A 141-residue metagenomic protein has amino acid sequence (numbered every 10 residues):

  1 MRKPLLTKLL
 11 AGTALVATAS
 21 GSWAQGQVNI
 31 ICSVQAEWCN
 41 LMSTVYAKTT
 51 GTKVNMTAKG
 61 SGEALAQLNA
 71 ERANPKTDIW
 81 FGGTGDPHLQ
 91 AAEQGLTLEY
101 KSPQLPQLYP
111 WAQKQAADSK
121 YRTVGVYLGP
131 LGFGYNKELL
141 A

Functional and structural regions predicted by a protein language model:
M1-L10: Bacterial N-terminal signal peptides that target proteins for export
A11-G12, S22: Cleavable N-terminal signal peptides
Q25-Q90: Early extracytoplasmic/lumenal segment of secretory-pathway proteins
P75-W80, L98-F133: A structural signal for short loop-to-beta-strand junctions that line the ligand-binding cleft of periplasmic/secreted
T84, Y135-N136: A secondary-structure boundary/capping signal
E93: Cys-nucleophile CN-hydrolase/nitrilase-fold catalytic domain and related Cys-dependent amidase chemistry that acts on
E138-A141: Short helix-loop capping/hinge motifs at secondary-structure junctions, enriched in acidic/polar residues
